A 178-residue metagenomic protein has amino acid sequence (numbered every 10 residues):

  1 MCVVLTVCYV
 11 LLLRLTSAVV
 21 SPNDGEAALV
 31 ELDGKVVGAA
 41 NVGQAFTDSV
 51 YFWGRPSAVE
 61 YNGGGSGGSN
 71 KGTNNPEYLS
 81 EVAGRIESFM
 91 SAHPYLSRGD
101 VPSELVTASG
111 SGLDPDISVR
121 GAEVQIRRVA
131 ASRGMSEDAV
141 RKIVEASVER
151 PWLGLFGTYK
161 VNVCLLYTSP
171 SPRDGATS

Functional and structural regions predicted by a protein language model:
M1-L5: Aromatic-residue-lined binding/catalytic grooves and analogous aromatic/hydrophobic interfacial grooves in multimeric
T6, L11-L13, S17-S132, V148-P151: Flexible, solvent-exposed loop/hinge segments and secondary-structure transition points
P115, F156-Y159: Active-site-proximal helix/loop microenvironment of the serine DD-peptidase/beta-lactamase transpeptidase fold
V140-R141: Small-residue helix-packing motif on alpha-helices
Y167-P172: Conserved small/polar residues in nucleotide/adenosyl-binding loops
A176-T177: Ala/Thr-enriched low-complexity intrinsically disordered regions
